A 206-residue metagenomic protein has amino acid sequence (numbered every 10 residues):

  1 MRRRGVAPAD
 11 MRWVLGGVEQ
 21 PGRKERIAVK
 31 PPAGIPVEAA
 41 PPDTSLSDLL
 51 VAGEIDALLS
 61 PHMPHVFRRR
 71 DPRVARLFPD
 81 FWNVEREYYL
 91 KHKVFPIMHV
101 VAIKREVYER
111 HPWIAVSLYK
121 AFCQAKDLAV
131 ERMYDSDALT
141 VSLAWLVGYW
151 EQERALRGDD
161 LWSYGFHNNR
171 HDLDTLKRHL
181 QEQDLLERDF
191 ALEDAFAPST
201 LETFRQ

Functional and structural regions predicted by a protein language model:
M1-Q20: A conserved helix-loop-strand patch within extracytoplasmic ligand-binding domains of the periplasmic binding
V14-D48, W150, A191-L201: Short helix-initiation/N-cap motifs at beta->coil->alpha
K24-Y134: Pocket-lining segment of extracytoplasmic ligand-binding domains
W82, W145, F196-S199: Short, highly charged C-terminal tails/helix-capping segments
A102, V107-E182: Secondary-structure end/capping motifs
G165-Q206: Long, low-complexity C-terminal extensions of enzymes
